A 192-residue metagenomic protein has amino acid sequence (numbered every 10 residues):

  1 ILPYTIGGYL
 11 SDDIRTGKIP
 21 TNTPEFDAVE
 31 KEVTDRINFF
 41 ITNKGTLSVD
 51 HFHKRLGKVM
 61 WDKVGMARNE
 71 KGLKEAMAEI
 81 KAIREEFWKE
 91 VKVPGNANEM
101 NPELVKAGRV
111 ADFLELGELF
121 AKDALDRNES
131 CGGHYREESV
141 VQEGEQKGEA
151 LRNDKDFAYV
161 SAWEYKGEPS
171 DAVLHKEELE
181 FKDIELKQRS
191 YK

Functional and structural regions predicted by a protein language model:
I1-K192: Glycine- and aromatic-enriched mobile tails/lids
